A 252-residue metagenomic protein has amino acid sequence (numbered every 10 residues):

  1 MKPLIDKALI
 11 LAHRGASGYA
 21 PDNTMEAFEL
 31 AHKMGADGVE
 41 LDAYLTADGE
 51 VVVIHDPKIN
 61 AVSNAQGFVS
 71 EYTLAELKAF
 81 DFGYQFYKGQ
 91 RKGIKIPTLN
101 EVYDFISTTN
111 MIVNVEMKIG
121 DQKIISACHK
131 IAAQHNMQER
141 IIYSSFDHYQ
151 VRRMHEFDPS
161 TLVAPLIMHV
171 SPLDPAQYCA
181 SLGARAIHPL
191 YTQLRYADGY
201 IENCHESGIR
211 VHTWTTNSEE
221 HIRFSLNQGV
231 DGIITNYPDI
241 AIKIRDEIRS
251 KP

Functional and structural regions predicted by a protein language model:
M1-P252: Phosphate-group recognition and catalysis centered on beta-loop-alpha active-site segments
